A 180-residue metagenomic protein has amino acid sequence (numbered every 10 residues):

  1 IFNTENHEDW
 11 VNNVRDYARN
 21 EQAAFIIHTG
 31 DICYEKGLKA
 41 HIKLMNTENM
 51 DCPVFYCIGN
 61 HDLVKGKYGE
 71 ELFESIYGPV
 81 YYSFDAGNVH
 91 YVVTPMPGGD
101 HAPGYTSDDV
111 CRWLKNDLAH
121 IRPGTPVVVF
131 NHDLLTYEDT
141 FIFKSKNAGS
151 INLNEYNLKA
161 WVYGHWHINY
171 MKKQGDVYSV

Functional and structural regions predicted by a protein language model:
I1, T94-P97, H132: Short loop/turn segments at strand-loop or loop-helix junctions that form parts of catalytic or ligand-binding pockets
I1-A40: N-terminal active-site segment of His-dependent metallophosphoesterases
N3-H7, I32-L38, L63-G66, P103-G104 (+1 more regions): Acidic-and-aromatic substrate-binding clefts and catalytic sites of carbohydrate-active enzymes
G30-D31, G59-N60, H132, G164-H165: Active-site glycine-centered loops adjacent to acidic/histidine catalytic or metal-binding residues that shape
L38-P126, S145-A160, I168-V180: Extended active-site neighborhood of metal-dependent phosphoesterases/phosphodiesterases
I121-E138: Short acidic, glycine-rich surface-loop motifs adjacent to enzyme active sites
